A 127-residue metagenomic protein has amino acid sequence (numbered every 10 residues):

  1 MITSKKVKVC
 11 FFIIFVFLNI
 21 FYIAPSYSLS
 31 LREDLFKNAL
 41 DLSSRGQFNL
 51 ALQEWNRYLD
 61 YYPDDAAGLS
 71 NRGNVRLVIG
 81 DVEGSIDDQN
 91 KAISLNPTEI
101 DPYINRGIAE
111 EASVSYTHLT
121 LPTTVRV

Functional and structural regions predicted by a protein language model:
R32, A66-A67, I100-D101: Helix-start (N-cap) detector for alpha-helical repeat units in TPR-like alpha-solenoids, especially tetratricopeptide
S44, V78, A112-S113: Register position in tetratricopeptide repeats
R57-D60, K91-S94: Conserved structural position within tetratricopeptide repeats
T117-T123: Conserved small/polar residues in nucleotide/adenosyl-binding loops
